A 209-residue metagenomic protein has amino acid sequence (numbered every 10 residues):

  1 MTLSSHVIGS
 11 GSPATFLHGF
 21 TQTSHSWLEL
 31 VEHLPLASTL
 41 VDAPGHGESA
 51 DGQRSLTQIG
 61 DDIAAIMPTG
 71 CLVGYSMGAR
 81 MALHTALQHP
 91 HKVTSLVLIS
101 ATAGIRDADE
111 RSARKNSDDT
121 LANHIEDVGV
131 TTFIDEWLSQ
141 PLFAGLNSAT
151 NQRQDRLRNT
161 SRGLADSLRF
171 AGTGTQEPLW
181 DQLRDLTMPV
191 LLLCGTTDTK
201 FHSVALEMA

Functional and structural regions predicted by a protein language model:
L3-A50: Conserved HGGG/HGGXW glycine-rich cap/lid loop of the alpha/beta-hydrolase fold
E29, H84-Q88: Active-site signature of alpha/beta-hydrolase-fold catalytic machinery across serine- and Asp/Cys-nucleophile hydrolases
T57-C71: Conserved acidic catalytic loop of the alpha/beta-hydrolase fold
L72-G74, I99: Short beta-strand immediately N-terminal to the catalytic nucleophile in serine-hydrolase-like folds
G74-G78, A82: Gly/Ala-rich beta-loop-alpha elbow adjacent to hydrolase catalytic centers
L87, T94-I125: Flexible "cap/lid" loop of the alpha/beta hydrolase fold
D119-I125, E136-N147, S167-G174, L193: Helix-loop "lid/cap" segments that line or gate small-molecule binding pockets
N159-E207: Conserved serine/cysteine hydrolase catalytic core
